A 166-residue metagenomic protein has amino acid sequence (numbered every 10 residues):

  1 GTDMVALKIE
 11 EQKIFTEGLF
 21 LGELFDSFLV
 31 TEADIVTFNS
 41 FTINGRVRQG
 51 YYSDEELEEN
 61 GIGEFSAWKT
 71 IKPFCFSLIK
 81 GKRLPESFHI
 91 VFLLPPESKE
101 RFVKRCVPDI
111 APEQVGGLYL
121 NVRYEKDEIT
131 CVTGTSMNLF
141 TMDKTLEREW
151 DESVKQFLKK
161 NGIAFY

Functional and structural regions predicted by a protein language model:
G1-T70: Charge-rich, low-complexity N-terminal segments
Q12, F41, R46, L93-K99 (+2 more regions): Generic structural motif
T42, V47, Y52-E55, R105-D109 (+3 more regions): General N-terminal targeting signals
Y51-Y52, Y119, Y124, Y166: Sequence-level detector for tyrosine residue identity
G63-E128: Surface-exposed, low-hydrophobicity interaction/linker segments
I129-Y166: Mixed-charge, glycine-accented linear interaction segment located at domain edges/termini
